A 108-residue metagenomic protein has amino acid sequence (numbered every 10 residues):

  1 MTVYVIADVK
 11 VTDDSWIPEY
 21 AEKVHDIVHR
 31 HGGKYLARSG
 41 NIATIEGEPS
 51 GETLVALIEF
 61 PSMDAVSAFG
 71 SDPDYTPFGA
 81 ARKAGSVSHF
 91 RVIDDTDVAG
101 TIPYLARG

Functional and structural regions predicted by a protein language model:
M1-P73, D94-G108: Short S/T/G/P-rich N-terminal loop/turn motif that feeds into the first structured element of a domain
T76-R91: C-terminal structural segments of small proteins and small subunits
